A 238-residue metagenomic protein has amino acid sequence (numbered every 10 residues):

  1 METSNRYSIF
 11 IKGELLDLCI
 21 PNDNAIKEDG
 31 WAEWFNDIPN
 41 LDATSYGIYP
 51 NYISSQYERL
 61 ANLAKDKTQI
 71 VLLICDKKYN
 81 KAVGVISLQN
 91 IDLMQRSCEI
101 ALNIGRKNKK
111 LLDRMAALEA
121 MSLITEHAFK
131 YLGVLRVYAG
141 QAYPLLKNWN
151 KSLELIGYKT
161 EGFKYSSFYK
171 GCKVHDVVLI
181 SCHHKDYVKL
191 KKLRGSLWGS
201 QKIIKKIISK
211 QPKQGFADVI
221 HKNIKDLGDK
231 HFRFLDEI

Functional and structural regions predicted by a protein language model:
M1, Y46-P50, D76-K78: An N-terminal domain-start capping segment
M1-E28, N36-D37, K78-I238: Acyl-donor (CoA/ACP) binding surface of acyl/acetyltransferases
P39-R59: Conserved GNAT-fold acetyl-CoA-binding loop/helix
Y49-I53, N62-K65, N103-G105, L197: Juxtamembrane/interface motifs at transmembrane-helix termini
L60-A61, N150: Short amphipathic alpha-helical segments and helix-helix/interface helices
A61-L73: A short helix-loop-beta-strand connector motif used in the catalytic cores of GNAT acetyltransferases and, in some
